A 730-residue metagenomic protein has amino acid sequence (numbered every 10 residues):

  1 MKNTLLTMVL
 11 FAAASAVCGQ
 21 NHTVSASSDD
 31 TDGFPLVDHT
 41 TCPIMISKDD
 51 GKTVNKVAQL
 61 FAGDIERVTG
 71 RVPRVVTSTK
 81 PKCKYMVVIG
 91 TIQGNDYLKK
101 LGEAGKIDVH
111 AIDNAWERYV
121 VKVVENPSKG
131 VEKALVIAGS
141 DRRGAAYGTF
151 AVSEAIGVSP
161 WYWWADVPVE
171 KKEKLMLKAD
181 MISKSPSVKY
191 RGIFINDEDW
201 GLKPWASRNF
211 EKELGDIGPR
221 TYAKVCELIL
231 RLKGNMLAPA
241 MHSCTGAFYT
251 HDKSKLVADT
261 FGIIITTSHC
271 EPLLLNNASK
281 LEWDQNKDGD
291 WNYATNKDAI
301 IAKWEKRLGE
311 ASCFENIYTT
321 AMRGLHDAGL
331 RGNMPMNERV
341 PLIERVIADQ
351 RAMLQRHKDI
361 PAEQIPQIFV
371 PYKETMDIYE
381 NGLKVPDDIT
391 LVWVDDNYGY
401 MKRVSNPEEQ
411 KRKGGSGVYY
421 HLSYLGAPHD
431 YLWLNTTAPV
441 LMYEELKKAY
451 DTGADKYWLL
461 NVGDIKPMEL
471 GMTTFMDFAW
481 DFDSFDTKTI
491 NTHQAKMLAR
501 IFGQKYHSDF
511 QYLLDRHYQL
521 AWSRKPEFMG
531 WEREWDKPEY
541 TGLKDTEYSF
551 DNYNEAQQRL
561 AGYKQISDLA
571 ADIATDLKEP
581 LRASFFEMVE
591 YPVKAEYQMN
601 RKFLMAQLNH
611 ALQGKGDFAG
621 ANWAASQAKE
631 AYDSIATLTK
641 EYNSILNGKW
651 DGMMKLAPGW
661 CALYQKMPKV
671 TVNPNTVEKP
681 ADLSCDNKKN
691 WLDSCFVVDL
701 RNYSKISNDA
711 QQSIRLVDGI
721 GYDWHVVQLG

Functional and structural regions predicted by a protein language model:
M1-A26: Bacterial Sec-dependent N-terminal signal peptides
Q20-S185: Contiguous, structured surface segment used for ligand recognition
S47, A134-G139, N196-P219, N235-T245 (+6 more regions): The substrate-binding groove and active-site-proximal loops of carbohydrate-active enzymes, especially glycoside
V75-T77, P168-M176, Y249-T250, V257-T260 (+4 more regions): Gly/Pro-rich turn-and-neighbor structural signature
P160-L214, R220-A240, G414-G417: An acidic-aromatic substrate-binding cleft motif
V167-K172, Q494-A662: C-terminal non-catalytic alpha-helical accessory regions
L214-S243, K253, V257-T266, C313 (+1 more regions): Catalytic domains of carbohydrate-active enzymes, especially glycoside hydrolases
K669-G730: Extracytoplasmic
